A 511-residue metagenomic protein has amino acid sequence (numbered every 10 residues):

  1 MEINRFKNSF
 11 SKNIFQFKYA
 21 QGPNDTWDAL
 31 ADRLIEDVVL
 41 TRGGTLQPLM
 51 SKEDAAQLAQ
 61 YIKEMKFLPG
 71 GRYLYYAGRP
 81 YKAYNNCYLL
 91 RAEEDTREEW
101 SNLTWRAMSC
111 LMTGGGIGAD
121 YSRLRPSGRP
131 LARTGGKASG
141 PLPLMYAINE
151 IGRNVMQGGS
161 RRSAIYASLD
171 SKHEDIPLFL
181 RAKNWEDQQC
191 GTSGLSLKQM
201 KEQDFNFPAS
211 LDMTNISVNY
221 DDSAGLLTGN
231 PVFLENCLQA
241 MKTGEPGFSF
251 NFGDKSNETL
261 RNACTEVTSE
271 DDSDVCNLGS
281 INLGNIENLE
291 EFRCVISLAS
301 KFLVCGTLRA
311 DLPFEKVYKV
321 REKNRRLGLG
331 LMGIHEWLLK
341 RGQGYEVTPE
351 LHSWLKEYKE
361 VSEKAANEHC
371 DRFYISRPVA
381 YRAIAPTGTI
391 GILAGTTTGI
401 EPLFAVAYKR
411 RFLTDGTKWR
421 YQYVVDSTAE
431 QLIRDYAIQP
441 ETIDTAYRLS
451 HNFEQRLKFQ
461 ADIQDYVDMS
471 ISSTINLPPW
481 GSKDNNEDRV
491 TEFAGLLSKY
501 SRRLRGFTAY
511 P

Functional and structural regions predicted by a protein language model:
M1-K52, T134-G135, S139-A147, G159-D254 (+1 more regions): Conserved, charged catalytic cores of large soluble enzymes
D37-G43, Y61-R133, P141, V155 (+4 more regions): Function-dense linear segments that define catalytic or interfacial modules in macromolecule-processing proteins
A59, L298-Y318, E322, R326 (+3 more regions): Internal maturation/activation junctions in enzymes
S101-M108, K137-N149, K183-K201, R261-T268 (+2 more regions): Extended active-site and interfacial segments that coordinate phosphate-rich ligands in large catalytic machineries
L111-K172, A182-K183, Y408, I433-P440: Conserved thiamine diphosphate
R123, R129-G135, D175-N184, C190-T192 (+6 more regions): Short acidic, glycine/serine/threonine-rich loops at helix termini
L131-K137, I165-A167, K316-V320, E346-L355 (+1 more regions): Short beta-alpha connecting loops at secondary-structure transitions that line or flank enzyme active sites
L260-D272, G279, L303-A310, P386 (+1 more regions): Catalytic alpha/beta core of large soluble enzyme barrels
